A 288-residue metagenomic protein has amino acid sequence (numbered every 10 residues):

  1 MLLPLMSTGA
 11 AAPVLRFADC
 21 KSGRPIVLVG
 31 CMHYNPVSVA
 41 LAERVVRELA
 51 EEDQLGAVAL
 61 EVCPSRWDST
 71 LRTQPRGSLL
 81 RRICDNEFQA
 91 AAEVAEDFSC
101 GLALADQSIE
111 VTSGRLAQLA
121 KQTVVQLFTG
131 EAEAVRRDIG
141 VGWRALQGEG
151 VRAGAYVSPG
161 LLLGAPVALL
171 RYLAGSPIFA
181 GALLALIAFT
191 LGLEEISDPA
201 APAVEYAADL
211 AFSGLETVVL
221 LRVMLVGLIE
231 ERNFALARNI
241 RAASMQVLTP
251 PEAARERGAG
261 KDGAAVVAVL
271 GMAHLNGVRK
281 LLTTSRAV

Functional and structural regions predicted by a protein language model:
L2-V288: Compositional signal for N-terminal targeting/processing segments
